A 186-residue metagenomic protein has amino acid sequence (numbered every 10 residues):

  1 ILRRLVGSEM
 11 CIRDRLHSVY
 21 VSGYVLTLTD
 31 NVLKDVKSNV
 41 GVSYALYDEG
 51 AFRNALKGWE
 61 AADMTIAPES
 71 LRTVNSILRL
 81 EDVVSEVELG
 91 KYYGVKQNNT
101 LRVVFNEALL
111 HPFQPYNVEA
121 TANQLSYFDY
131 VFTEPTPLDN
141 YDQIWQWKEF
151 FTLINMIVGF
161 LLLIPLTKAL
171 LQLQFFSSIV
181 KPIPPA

Functional and structural regions predicted by a protein language model:
I1-G7, C11: Single conserved hydrophobic/aromatic residue that forms the stacking wall/gate of nucleotide- or nucleobase-binding
R13-Y24: A conserved short beta-strand
R15-L16, K34-V40, N98-R102: Short, proline-enriched alpha-helix->beta-strand connector loops that line the catalytic pocket of alpha/beta-hydrolase
V42-Y44: Short beta-strand/loop motif that positions the catalytic acidic residue of the alpha/beta-hydrolase fold
E49-A55: Conserved alpha/beta-hydrolase "acid-adjacent" motif
D63-L109: Catalytic histidine neighborhood in serine/cysteine hydrolases with alpha/beta-hydrolase-type architecture
L110-T136: Extended, hydrophilic extramembrane loops/domains of integral membrane proteins
D142-A186: Core alpha-helical transmembrane segments of integral membrane proteins
